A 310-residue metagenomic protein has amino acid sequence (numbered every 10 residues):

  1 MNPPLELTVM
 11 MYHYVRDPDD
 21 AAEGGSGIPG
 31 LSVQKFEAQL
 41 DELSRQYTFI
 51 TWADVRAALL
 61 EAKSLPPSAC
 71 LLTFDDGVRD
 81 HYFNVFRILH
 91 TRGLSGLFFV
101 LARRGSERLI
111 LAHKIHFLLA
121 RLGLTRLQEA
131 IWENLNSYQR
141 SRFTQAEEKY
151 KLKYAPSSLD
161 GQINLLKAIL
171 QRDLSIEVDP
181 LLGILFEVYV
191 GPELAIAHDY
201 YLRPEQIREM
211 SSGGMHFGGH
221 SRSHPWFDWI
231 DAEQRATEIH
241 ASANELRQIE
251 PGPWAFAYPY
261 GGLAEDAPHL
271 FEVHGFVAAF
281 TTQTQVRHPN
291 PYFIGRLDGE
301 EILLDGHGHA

Functional and structural regions predicted by a protein language model:
M1-T73, D80, I110-L119, S212 (+1 more regions): C-terminal active-site subregion of NodB/CE4 polysaccharide deacetylases
P4, S44, R87-G93, L202-G219 (+2 more regions): Acidic (Asp/Glu)-rich catalytic clusters
M10, L65, V78, F86-F99 (+4 more regions): CE4/NodB-like, metal-dependent polysaccharide N-deacetylase domain that modifies extracellular/periplasmic N-acetylated
M11, R108-G213: Extended, charge-rich helix/loop segments that form flexible, surface "patches" used to engage negatively charged
H13, H220, H224: Histidine-centered divalent metal-coordination motifs
Q39, V85, R203-Q206, A267: Residues within well-ordered alpha-helices
A102-S106: Short beta-alpha junction loops
